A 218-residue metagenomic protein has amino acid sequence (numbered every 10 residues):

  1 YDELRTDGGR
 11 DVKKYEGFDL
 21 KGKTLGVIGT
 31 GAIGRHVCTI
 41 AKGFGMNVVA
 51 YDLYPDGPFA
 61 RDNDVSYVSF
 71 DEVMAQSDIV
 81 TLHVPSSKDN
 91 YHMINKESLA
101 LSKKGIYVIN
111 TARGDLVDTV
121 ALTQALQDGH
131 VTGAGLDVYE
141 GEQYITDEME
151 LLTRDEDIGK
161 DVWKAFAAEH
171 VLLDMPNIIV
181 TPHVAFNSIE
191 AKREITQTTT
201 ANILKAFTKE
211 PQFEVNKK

Functional and structural regions predicted by a protein language model:
Y1-T24, T39, V215: Phosphate-binding beta-alpha-beta segment of Rossmann-like dinucleotide-binding domains, i.e., the NAD(P)
T30-G31: Glycine-rich Rossmann-fold phosphate-binding loop(s) that bind the pyrophosphate of adenine dinucleotide cofactors
G34-R35: N-terminal Rossmann-fold NAD(P) dinucleotide-binding loop
G43-R61, G141: NAD(P)-binding Rossmann-fold cofactor-contacting core
R61-S77: Short acidic low-complexity segments
T81-S86, N110-T111, P182: Short, well-ordered coil/turn residues at beta-beta hairpins and beta-strand->alpha-helix junctions within
K88-V108: Rossmann-fold NAD(P) dinucleotide-binding segment
G105, A112-K218: Rossmann-like dinucleotide-binding domain for NAD(H)/NADP(H)
